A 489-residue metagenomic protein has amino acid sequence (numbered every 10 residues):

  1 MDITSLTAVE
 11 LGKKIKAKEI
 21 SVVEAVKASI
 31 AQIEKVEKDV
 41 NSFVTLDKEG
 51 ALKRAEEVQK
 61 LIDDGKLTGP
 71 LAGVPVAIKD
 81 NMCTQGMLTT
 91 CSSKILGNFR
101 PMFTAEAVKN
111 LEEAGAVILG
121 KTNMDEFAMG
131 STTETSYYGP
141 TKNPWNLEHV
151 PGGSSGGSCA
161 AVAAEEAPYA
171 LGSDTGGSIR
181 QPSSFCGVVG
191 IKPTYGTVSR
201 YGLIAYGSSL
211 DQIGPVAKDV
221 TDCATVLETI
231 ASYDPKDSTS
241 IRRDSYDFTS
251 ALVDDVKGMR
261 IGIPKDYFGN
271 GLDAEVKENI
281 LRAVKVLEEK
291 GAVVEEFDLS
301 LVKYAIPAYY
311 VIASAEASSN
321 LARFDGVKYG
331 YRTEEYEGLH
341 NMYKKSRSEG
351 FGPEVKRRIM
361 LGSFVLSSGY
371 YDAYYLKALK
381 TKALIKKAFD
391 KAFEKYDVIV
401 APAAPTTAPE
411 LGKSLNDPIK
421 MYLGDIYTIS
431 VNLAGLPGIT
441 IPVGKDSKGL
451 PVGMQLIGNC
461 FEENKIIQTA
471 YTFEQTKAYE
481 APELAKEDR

Functional and structural regions predicted by a protein language model:
M1-K53, E289-G291, F364, P482-R489: An N-terminal boundary/leader segment
K13, L301-V302, D325-L433, A481-E487: Serine-dependent amide/ester hydrolase catalytic core
A25-S29, A308-Y309, V355-S363: Short alpha-helical scaffolding segments that buttress acidic/His motifs in well-ordered protein cores
S29, A51, T104, C223 (+5 more regions): Residue-level signal for inorganic ion chemistry
K35, E113, A164-Y169, T175-G271 (+5 more regions): Structural helix-boundary/capping segments
L71-C91, V253-G262, A315-K386, P437-G453: Short helix-loop capping/hinge segments that flank enzyme active sites or metal/cofactor-binding pockets
L71-I213, D266, A315, A401-I419: Short glycine/serine-rich loop/turn segments
L119, V293-D298, I439: General small-molecule cofactor/ligand-binding pocket signal
